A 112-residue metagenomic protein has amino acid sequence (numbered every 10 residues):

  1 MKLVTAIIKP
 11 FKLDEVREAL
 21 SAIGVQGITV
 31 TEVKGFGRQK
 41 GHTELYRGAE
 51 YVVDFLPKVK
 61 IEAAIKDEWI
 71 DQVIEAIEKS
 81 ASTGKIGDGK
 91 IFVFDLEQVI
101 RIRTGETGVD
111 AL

Functional and structural regions predicted by a protein language model:
M1-L112: Positively charged, small/polar-rich N-terminal and surface patches that mediate targeting and assembly and bind
